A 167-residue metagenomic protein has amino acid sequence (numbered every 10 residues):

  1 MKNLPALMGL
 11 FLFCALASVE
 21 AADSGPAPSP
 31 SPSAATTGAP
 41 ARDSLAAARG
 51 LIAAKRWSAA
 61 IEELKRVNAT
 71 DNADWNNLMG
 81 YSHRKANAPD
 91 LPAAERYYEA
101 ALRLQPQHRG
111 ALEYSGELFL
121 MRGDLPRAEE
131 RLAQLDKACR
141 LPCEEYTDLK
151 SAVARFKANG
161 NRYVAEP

Functional and structural regions predicted by a protein language model:
M1-R42, P167: Long, contiguous interaction/recruitment modules in multidomain scaffold/adaptor proteins
G25-A39, E129-P167: Terminal, low-structured helical/coil segments at or just beyond the last alpha-helical repeat
A39-N68, R84-K85: Alpha-helical segment of the N-proximal tetratricopeptide repeat
A53-A54, K85-N87, M121, A138 (+1 more regions): Register position in tetratricopeptide repeats
A54-A59, N87-A100, G123-R131: Structural signature of tandem alpha-helical TPR/SEL1-like repeats, specifically the intra-repeat loop/turn
V67-T70, L104, K137-L141: Structural marker of alpha-solenoid helical repeat scaffolds
W75-N77, A111, E145: TPR alpha-solenoid repeat register
L78-M79, Y114, D148-A152: Canonical tetratricopeptide repeat
